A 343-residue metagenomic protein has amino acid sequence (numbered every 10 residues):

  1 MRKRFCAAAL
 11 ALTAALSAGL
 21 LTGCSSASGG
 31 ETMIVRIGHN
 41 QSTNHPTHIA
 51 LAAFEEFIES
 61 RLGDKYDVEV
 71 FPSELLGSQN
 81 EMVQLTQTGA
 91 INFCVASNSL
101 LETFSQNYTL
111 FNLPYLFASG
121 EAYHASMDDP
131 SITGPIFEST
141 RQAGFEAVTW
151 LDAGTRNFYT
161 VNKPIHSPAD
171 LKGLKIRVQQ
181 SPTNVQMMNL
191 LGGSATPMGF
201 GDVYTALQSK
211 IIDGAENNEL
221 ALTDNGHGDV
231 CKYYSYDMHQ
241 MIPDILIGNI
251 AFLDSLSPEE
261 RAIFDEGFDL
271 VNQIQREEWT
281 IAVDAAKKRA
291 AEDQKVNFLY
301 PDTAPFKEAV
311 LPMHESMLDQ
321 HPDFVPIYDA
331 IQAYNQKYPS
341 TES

Functional and structural regions predicted by a protein language model:
M1-L10: Bacterial N-terminal signal peptides that target proteins for export
G19-G23: C-terminal motif of bacterial Sec signal peptides marking the signal peptidase cleavage site
S25-E121, T140-S343: N-terminal secretory/targeting leader peptides
G120-F137: A gly/proline- and charged-residue-enriched helix-loop-helix capping module
